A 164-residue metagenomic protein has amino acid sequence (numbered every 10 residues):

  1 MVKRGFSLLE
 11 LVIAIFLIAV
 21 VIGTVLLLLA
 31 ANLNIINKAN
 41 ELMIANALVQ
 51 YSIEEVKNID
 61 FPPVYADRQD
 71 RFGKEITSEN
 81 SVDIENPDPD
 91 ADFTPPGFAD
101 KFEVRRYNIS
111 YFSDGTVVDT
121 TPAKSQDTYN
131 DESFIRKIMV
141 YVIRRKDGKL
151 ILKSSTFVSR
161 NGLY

Functional and structural regions predicted by a protein language model:
M1-V2, L26, L33, I59 (+2 more regions): Short amphipathic alpha-helical leader/targeting segments
V2, F6-Y51: Aliphatic-rich helix starts adjacent to a transmembrane/signal segment
M43, A47-Y164: Low-complexity, Gly/Pro-rich coil/beta segments used as flexible assembly/activation regions
